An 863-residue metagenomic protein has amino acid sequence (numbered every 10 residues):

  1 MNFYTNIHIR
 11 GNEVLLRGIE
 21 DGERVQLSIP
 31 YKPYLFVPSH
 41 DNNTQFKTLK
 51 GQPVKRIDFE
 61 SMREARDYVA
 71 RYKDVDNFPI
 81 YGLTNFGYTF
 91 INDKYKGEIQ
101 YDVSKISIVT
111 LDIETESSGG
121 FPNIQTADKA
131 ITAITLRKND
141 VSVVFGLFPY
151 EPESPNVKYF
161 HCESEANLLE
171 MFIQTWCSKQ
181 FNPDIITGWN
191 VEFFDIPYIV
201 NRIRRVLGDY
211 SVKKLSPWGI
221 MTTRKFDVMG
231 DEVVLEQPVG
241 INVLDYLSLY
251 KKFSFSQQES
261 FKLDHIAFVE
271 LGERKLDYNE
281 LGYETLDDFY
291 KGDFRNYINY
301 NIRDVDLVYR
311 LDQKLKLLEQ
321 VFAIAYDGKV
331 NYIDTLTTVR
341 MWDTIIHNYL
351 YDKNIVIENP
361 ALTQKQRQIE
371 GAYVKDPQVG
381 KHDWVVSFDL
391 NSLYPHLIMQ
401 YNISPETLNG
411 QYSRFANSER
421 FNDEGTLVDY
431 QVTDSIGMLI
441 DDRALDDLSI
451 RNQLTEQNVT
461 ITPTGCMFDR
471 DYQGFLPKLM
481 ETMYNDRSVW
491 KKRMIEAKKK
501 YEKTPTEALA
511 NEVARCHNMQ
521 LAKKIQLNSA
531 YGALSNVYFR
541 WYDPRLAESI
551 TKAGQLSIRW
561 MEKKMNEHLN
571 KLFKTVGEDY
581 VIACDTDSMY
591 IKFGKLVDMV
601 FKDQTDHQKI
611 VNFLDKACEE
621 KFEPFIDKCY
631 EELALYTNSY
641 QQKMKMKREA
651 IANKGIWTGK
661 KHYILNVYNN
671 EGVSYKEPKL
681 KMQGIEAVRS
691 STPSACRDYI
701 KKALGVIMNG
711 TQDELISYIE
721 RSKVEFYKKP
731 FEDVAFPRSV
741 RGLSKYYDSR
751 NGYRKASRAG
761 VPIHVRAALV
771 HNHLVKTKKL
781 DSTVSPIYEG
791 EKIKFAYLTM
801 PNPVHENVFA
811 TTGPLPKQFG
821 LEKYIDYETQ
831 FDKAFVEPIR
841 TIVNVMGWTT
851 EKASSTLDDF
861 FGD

Functional and structural regions predicted by a protein language model:
M1-N182, R303, L307-Y326, I333-V374 (+4 more regions): DnaQ-like (DEDDh/DEDDy) 3′-5′ exonuclease domain used for proofreading and 3′-end trimming on nucleic acids
V144-F145, S154-Y159, I196, R205 (+1 more regions): Active-site-proximal helix-loop-helix substrate-binding element of RNase H-like nuclease domains
F172-I199: Proline-aspartate-enriched helix->loop->beta-strand connector
E284-T426, E502, E507-E567, A583 (+3 more regions): Common nucleic-acid-contacting/processivity interface regions adjacent to the catalytic cores of nucleic-acid enzymes
M480-Y501, C516, K523: Non-transmembrane amphipathic alpha-helical segments
Y580-D585, N638-S639: Short beta-strand
M589-E620: Catalytic palm subdomain of template-directed nucleic-acid polymerases, centered on the conserved carboxylate motif
D615, E619-D863: C-terminal, non-catalytic extensions of nucleic-acid polymerases
